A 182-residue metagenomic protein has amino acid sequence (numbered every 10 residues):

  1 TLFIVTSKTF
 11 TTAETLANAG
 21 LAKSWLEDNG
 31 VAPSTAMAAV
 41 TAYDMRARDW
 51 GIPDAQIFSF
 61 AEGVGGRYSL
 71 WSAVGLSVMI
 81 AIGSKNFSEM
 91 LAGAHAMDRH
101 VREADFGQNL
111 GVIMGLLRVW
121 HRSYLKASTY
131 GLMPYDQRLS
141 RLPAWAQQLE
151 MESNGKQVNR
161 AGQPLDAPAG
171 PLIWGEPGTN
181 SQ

Functional and structural regions predicted by a protein language model:
T1-L26: Well-ordered mid-protein domain cores that form the structural environment of catalytic cofactors
N18, W25-Q182: Active-site phosphate/pyrophosphate-binding segments
